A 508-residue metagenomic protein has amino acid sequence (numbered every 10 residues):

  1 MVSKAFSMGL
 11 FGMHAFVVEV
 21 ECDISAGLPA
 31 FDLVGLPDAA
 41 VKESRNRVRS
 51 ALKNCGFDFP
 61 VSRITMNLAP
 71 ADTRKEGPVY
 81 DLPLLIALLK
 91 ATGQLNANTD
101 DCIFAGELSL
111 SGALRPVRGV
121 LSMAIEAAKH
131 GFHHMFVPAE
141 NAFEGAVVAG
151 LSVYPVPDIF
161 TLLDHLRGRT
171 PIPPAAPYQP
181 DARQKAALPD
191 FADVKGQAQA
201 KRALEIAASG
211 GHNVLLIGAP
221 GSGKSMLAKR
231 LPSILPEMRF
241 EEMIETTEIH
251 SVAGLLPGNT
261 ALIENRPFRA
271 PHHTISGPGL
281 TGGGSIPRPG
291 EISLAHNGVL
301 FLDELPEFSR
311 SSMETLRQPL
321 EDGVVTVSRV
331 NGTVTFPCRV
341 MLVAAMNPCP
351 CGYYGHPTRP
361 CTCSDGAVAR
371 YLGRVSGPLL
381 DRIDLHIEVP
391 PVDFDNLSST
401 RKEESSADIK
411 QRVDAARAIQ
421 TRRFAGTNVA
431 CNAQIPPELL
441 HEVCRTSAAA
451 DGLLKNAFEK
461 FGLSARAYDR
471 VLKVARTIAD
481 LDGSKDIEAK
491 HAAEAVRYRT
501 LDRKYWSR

Functional and structural regions predicted by a protein language model:
M1-L215, A219-S225, S328, Y468 (+1 more regions): Peripheral, non-AAA+ core regions of ATP-driven protein-machinery
V18-I24, L280, D384-I387: Short beta-strand elements
A40-R45, P60, N67-G77, I286-P287 (+1 more regions): Basic, amphipathic alpha-helical bundle interface domains used for macromolecular binding and assembly
S111, L302-S309, G352: Catalytic P-loop NTPase motifs of RecA-like helicase/translocase cores
R167-I206, G210, E237-I292: P-loop NTPase nucleotide-binding/switch module
L216-P257, D322: Walker A/P-loop
N297, D303-E304, T315: Walker B catalytic acidic pair
